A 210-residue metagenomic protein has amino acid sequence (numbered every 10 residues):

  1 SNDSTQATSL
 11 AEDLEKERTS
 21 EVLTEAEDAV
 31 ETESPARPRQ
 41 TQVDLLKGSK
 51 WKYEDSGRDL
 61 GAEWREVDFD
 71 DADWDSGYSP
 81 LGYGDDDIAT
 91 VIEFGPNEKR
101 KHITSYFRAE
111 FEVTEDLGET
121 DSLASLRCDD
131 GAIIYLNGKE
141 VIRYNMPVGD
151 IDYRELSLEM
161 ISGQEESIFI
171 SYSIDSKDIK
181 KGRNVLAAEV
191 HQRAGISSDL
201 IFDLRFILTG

Functional and structural regions predicted by a protein language model:
S1-N2, E110-E112, L204-G210: Short beta-strand-to-coil "C-cap" segments at the C-terminal boundary of structured domains/repeats, marking
N2-P38, G61: Activation corresponds to long, low-complexity, non-globular regions
P38-V67: GGW-centered surface loops in extracellular recognition modules
W51, W74, I103, F111 (+2 more regions): Aromatic-lined ligand-binding clefts that engage carbohydrates, nucleic acids, or primary amines
V67, D71-T104, R108: Surface-exposed, low-complexity/disordered Ser/Thr/Gly/Pro/Asn-rich loops and linkers
K99-H102, D116-L117, K177-K181: Extracellular/lumenal carbohydrate-interaction signature centered on repeated Trp-anchored short motifs
V141-I142: Short hydrophobic beta-strand segments in globular cytosolic domains
P147-G149, L156-G210: An acidic-aromatic loop/edge-strand motif
